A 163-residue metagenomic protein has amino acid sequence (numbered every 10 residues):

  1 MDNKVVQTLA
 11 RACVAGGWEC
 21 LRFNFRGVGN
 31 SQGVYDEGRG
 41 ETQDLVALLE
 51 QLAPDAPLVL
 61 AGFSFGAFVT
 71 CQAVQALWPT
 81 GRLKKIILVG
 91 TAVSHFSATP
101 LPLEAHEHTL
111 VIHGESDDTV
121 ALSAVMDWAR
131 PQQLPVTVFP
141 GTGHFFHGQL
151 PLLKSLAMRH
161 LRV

Functional and structural regions predicted by a protein language model:
M1-P57: Serine-hydrolase catalytic machinery in alpha/beta-hydrolase-like enzymes
R26, T137-G143: Short glycine-rich catalytic loops that host catalytic nucleophiles or stabilize transition states across multiple
G62-T70: Gly/Ala-rich beta-loop-alpha elbow adjacent to hydrolase catalytic centers
S94-H95, E115-V120, H144-F145: Acidic catalytic loop of the alpha/beta-hydrolase fold
A105-H106, L110-H113, D117: Short beta-strand/loop motif that positions the catalytic acidic residue of the alpha/beta-hydrolase fold
E115-L134: Conserved loop-alpha-helix segment in the C-terminal half of the alpha/beta-hydrolase fold that carries the catalytic
T142-K154: Catalytic histidine-centered segment of alpha/beta-hydrolase-like enzymes
